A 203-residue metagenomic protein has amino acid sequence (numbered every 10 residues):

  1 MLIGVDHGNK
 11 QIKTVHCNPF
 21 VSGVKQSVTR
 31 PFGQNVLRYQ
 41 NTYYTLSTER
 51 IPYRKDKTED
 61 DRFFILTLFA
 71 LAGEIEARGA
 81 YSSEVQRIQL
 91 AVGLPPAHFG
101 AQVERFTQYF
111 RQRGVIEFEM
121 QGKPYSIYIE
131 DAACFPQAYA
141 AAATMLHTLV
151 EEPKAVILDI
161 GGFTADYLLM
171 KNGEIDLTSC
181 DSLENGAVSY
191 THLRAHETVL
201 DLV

Functional and structural regions predicted by a protein language model:
M1-V156, N172-V188, V203: Nucleotide/phosphate-binding catalytic cleft detector across ATP-hydrolyzing and phosphate-transferring enzymes
D159: Active-site acidic catalytic loop and adjacent metal/ATP-binding pocket of ATP-dependent phosphoryl transfer enzymes
D166-L168: A structural feature that tracks compact, well-ordered secondary-structure segments with a strong bias toward
T191-T198: Conserved small/polar residues in nucleotide/adenosyl-binding loops
